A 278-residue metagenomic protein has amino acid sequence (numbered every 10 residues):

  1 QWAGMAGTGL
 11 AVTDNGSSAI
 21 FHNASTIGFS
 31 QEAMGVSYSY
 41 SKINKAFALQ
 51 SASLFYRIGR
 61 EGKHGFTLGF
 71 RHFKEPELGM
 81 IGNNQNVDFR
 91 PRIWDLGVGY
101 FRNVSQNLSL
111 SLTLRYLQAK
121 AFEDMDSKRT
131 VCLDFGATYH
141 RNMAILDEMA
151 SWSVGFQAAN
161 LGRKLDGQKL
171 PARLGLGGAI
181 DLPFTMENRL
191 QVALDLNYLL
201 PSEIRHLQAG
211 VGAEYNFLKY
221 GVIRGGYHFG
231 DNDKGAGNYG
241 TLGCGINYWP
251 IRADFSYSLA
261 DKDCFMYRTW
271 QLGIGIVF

Functional and structural regions predicted by a protein language model:
Q1-F278: Subset of outer-membrane beta-barrel
